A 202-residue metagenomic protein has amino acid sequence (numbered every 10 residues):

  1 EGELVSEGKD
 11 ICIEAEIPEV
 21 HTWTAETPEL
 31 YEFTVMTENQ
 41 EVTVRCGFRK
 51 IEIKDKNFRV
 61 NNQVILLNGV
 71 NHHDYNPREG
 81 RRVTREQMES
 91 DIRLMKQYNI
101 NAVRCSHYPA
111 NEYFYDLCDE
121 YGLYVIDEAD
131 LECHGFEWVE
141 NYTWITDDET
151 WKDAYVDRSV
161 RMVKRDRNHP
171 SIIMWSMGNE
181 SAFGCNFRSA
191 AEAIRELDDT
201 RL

Functional and structural regions predicted by a protein language model:
E1-V125, D157-R158, I173-M174, A190-E196 (+1 more regions): Secreted/periplasmic carbohydrate-active enzymes, especially glycoside hydrolases
W23-P28, L131-E132, P170, G184: A generic signature of intrinsically disordered, low-complexity regions enriched in glycine/proline and charged/polar
N68-H73, R81, E128-R167: Aromatic- and acidic-residue-enriched carbohydrate-binding clefts of CAZyme catalytic domains
N76, S106, T143, D147 (+1 more regions): Conserved short-loop catalytic and cofactor-binding motifs
Y108, D130, M177-E180: An acidic- and aromatic-residue-enriched active-site/binding cleft used to recognize and process polar
E112, H134-G135, A182-G184: Generic structural signal for helix capping and beta-alpha/helix-loop junctions
E120, T146-L202: Active-site neighborhood of glycoside hydrolase catalytic domains
